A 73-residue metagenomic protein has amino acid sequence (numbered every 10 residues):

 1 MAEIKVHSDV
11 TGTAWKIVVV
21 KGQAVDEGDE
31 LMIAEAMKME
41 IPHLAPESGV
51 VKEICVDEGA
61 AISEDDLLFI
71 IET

Functional and structural regions predicted by a protein language model:
M1-T13, E30-S48, T73: Short beta-strand-turn/beta-hairpin segments enriched in glycine/proline and small hydrophobics that form edge-strand
H7, V18, M32, C55 (+1 more regions): Conserved beta-strand segments that form the floor/walls of ligand-binding pockets within enzyme and binding domains
W15-V20, A24, E53-V56: Short histidine-centered loop motifs in beta-beta connectors
G22-L31, G59-L68: A structural signal for short beta-strand/turn segments enriched in small hydrophobics and glycine
V50-E53, E58, L67-E72: A general secondary-structure boundary signal
